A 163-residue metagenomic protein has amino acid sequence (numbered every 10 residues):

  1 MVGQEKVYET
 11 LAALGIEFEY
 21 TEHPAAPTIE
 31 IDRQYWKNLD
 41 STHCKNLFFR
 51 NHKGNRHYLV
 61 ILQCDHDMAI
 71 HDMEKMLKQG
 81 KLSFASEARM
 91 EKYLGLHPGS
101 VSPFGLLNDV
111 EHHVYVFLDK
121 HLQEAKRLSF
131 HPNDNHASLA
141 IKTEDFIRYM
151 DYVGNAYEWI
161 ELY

Functional and structural regions predicted by a protein language model:
M1-Y163: Extended, low-hydrophobicity, polar/charged segments
